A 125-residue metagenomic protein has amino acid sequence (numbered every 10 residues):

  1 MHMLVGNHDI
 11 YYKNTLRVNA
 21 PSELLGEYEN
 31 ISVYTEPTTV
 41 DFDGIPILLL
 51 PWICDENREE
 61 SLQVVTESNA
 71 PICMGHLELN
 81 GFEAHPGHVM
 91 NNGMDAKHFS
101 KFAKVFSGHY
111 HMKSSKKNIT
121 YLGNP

Functional and structural regions predicted by a protein language model:
M1-P125: Extended recognition/assembly regions associated with phosphoester-bond processing machinery
